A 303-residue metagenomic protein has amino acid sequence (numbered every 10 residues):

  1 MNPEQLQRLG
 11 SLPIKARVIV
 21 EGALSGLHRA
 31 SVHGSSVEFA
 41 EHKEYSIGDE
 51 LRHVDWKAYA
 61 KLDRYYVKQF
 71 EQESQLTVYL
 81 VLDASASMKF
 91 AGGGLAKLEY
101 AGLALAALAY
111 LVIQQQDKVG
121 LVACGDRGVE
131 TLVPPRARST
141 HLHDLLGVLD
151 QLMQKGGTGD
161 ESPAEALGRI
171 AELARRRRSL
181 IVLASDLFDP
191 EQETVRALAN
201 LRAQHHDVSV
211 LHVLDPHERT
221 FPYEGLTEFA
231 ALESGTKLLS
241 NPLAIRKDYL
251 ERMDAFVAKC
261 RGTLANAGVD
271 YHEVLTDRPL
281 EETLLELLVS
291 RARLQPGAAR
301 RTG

Functional and structural regions predicted by a protein language model:
M1-S31, E44-D49, A58, V67-L103 (+1 more regions): Exposed, interaction-prone extracellular/peripheral surfaces
V32-S36: A positional/architectural concept
E41: Acidic, metal-associated active-site segment
R52-L62: N-terminal low-complexity, intrinsically disordered segments
